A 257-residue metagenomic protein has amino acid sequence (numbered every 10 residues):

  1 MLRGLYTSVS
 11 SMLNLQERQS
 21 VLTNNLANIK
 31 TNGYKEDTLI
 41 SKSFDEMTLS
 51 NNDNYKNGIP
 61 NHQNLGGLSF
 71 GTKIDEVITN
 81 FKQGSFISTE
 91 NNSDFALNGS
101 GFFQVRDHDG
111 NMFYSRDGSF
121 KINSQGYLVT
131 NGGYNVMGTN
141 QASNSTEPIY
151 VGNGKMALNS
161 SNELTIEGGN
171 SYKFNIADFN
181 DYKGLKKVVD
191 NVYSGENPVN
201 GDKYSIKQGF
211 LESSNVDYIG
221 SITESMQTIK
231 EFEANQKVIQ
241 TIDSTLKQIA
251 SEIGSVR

Functional and structural regions predicted by a protein language model:
M1-R257: Amphipathic alpha-helical polymerization modules
